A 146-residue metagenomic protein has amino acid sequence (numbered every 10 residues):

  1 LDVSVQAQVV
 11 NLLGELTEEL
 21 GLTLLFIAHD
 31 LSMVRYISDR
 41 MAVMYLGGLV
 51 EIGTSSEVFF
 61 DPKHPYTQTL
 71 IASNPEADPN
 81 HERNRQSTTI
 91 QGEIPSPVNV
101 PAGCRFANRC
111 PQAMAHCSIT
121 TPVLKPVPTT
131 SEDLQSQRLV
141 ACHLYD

Functional and structural regions predicted by a protein language model:
L1-R83: P-loop NTP-binding/switch modules centered on Walker-like glycine-rich loops
T54-D146: Charged, flexible cofactor/metal-binding loops and thiol motifs
